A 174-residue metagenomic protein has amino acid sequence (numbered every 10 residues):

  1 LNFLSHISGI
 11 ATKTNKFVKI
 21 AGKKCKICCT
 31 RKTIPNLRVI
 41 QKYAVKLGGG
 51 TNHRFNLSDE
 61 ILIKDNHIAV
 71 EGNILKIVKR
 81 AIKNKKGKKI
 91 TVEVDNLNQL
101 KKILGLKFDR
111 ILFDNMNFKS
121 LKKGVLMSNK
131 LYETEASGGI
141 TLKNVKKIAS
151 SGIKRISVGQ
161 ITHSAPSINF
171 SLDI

Functional and structural regions predicted by a protein language model:
L1-L106, R110, K119-M127, E133-A136 (+3 more regions): Acidic/glycine-rich phosphate/pyrophosphate-binding loops and surrounding catalytic core that coordinate Mg2+
F113: Active-site core of metal-dependent hydrolases
M116: Glycine/alanine-rich phosphate-binding loops at beta-alpha junctions
S171-I174: Active-site loop ensemble at the mouth of alpha/beta enzyme cores that anchors a bound cofactor
